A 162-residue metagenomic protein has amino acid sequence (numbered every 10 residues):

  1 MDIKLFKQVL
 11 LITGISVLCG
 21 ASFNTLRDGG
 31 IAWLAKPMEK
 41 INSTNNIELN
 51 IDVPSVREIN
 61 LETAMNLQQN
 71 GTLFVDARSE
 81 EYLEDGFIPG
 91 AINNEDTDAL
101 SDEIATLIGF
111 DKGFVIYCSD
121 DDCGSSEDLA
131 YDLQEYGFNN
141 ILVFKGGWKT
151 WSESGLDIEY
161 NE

Functional and structural regions predicted by a protein language model:
D2-L73, E80-D85: Flexible, polar/low-complexity N-terminal or interdomain linker segments that lie immediately upstream of folded
I59, E95-D102: A short, well-structured beta->alpha microelement
M65, Q69-D98, F110-C118: Mid-length scaffold segments of soluble, non-membrane domains
T72, F138-N139, L156: Short phosphate-binding/catalytic loops that engage adenosine nucleotides
L100, A105-W151: Catalytic cysteine-centered active loop of the rhodanese-like fold, especially the PTP/DSP P-loop
G155-E162: Active-site neighborhoods of enzymes that stabilize oxyanions during catalysis
